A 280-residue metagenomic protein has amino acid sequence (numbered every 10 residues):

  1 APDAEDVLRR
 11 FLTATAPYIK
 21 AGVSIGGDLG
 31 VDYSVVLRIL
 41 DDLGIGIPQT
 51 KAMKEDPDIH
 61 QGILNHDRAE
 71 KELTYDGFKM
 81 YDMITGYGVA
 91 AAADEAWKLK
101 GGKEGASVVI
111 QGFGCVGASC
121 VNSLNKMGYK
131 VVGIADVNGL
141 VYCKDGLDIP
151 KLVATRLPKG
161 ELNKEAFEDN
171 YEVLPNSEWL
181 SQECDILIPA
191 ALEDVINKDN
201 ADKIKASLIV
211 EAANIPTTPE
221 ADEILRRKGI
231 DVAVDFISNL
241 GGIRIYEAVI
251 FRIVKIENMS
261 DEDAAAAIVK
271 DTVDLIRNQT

Functional and structural regions predicted by a protein language model:
A1-K103: Glycine/serine-rich phosphate-binding loop and adjoining beta1-alpha1 elements at the start of nucleotide-handling
P2-R10, G30-S34, M80, I84-A91 (+12 more regions): Conserved active-site and cofactor/substrate-binding residues in soluble primary-metabolism enzymes
L8-V23, G27, L40-K51, A93-K100 (+6 more regions): Structural signal for hydrophobic packing residues in well-ordered secondary-structure cores of soluble enzyme domains
V23-G27, I47-A52, I110, G133-D136 (+3 more regions): General beta-strand structural signal in soluble alpha/beta enzymes
R68-L180: Glycine-rich phosphate/diphosphate-binding loop of Rossmann-like nucleotide-binding domains
K79-M83, V109-G114, L124, V173 (+9 more regions): Hydrophobic alpha-helical scaffolding
G139-V232: Rossmann-like adenosine-cofactor binding region
S207-T280: Adenosine-phosphate binding glycine-rich loop
